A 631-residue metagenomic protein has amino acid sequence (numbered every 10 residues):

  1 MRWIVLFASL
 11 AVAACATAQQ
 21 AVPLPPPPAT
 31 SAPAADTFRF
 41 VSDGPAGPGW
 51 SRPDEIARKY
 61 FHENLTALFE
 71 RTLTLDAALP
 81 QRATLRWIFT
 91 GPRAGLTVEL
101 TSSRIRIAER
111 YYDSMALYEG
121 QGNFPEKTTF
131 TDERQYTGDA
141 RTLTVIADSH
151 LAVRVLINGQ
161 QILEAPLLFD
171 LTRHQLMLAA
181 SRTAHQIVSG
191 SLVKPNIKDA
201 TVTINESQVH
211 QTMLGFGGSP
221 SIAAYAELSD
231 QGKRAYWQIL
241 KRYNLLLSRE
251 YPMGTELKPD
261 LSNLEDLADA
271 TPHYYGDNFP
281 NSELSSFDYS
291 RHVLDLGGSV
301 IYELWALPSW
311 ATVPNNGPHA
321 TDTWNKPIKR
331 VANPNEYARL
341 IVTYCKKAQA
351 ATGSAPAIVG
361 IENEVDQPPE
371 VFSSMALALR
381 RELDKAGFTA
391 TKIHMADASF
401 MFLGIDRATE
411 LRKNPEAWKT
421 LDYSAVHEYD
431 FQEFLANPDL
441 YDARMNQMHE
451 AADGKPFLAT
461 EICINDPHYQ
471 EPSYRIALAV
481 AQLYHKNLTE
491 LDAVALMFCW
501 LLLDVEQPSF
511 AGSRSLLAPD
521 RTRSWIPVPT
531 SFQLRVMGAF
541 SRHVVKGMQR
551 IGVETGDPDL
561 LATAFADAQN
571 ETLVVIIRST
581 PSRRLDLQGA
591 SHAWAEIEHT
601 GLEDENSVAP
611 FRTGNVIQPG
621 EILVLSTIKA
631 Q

Functional and structural regions predicted by a protein language model:
P23-N196: Extracellular glycan-recognition regions
I197-A357, I361, E370-L377, R381: N-terminal catalytic cores of secreted or lumenal carbohydrate-active enzymes
E336-I358, V365-N465: Active-site neighborhood of glycoside hydrolase catalytic domains
P456-A539, I551-G556: Aromatic/acidic polysaccharide-binding cleft in carbohydrate-active enzymes
E554-S591, E621: Carbohydrate-binding surface patches
S582-N606: Beta-strand-rich binding/interaction modules
V608-Q631: C-terminal beta-strand-rich structural cap/linker in extracellular carbohydrate-active enzymes
